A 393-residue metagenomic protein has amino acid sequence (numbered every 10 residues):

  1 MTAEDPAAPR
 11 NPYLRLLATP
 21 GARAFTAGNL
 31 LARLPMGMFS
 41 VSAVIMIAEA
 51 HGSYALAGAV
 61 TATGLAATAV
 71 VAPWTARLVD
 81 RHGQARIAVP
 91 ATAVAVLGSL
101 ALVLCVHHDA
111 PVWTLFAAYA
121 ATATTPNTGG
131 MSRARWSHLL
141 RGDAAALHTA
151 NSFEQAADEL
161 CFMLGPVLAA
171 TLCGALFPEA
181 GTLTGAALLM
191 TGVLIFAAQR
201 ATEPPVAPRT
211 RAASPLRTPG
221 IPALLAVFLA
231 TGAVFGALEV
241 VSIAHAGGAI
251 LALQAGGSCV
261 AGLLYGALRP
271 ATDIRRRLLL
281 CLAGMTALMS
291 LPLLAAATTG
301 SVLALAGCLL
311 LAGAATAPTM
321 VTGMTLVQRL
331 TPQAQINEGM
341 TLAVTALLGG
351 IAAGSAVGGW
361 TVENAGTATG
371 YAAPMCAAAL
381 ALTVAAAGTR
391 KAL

Functional and structural regions predicted by a protein language model:
A8-A69, P215-Q254: Helix-loop boundary and gating motifs at the non-cytosolic
L30, P111-T128, L229, A304-P318: Hydrophobic core of transmembrane alpha-helices in multi-pass small-molecule transporters, especially MFS/SLC-type
A43, P126-R141, S242, P318-T331: Intracellular juxtamembrane helix-capping segments at the cytosolic ends of symmetry-related transmembrane helices
V70-Q84, C173, A261-R276, V362: Helix-to-loop junctions at the C-terminal end of transmembrane segments in multipass secondary transporters
A93-D109, G284-T299: C-terminal ends and interior cores of transmembrane alpha-helices in multi-pass membrane transporters/permeases
P111, G174-A187, W360-A379: A membrane-interface helix-boundary motif in multi-pass transporters
A118-D158: Cytoplasmic helix-loop-helix junction between adjacent transmembrane helices in 12-TM secondary transporters
R276-G323: C-terminal transmembrane helical hairpin of 12-TM major facilitator-type secondary transporters
